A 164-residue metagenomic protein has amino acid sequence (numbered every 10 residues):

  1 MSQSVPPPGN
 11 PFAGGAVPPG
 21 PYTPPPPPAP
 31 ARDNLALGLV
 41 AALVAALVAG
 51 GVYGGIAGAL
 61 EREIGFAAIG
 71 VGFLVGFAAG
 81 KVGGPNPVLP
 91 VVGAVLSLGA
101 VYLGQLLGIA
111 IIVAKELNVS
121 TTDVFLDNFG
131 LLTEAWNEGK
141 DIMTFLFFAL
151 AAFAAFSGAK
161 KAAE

Functional and structural regions predicted by a protein language model:
M1-P30: Intrinsically disordered, low-complexity Pro/Gly-rich regions
Q3, A29-A46, A68, V75-G80 (+3 more regions): A composition-biased, non-transmembrane "mature-region" signal
Y22-L35, A49-E61, G130-E134: Short juxtamembrane and helix-loop transition motifs at transmembrane-helix boundaries in membrane proteins
G51-G55, F77-A78, L98, Y102: Alpha-helical transmembrane segments of multipass membrane proteins
L60-F73, V82-L98: Internal alpha-helical transmembrane segments of multi-pass membrane proteins
G76-V91, A155-E164: Cytoplasmic membrane-interface segments at the C-terminal ends of transmembrane helices
V91-I111: Hydrophobic alpha-helical membrane-insertion segments
L106-E164: C-terminal binding/interaction regions
